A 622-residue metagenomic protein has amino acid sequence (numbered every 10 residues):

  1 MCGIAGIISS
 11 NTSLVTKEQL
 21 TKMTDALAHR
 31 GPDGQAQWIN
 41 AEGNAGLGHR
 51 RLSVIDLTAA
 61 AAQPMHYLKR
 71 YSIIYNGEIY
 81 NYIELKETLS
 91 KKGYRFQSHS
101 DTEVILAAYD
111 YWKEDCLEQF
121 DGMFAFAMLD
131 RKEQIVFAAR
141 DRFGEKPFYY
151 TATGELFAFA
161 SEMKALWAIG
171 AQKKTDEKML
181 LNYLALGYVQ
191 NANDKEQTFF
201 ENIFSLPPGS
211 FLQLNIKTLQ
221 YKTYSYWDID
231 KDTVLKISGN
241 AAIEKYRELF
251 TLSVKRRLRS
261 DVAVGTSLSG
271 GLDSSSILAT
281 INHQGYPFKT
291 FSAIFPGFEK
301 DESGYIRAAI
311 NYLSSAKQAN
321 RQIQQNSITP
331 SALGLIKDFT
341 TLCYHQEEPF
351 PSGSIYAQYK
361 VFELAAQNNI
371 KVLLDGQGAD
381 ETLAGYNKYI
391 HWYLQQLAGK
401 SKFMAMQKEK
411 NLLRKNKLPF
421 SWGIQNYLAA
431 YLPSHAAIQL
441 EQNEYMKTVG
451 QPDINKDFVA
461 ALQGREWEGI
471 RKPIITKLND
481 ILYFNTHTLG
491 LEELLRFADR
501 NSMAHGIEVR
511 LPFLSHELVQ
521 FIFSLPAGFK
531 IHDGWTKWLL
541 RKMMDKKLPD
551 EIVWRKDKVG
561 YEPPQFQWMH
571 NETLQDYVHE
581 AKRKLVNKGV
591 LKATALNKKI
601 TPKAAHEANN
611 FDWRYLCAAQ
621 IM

Functional and structural regions predicted by a protein language model:
M1-G3, T21-K22, D115, A168-A171 (+7 more regions): Adenosyl-5′-phosphate
M1-T340, Q346, Q358, K546 (+1 more regions): Cysteine-centered catalytic environments shared across enzyme families
G34, P147, S274, A379 (+3 more regions): Short hydrophobic/aromatic residue motifs in ordered secondary structure
R142, K360-W422, Y427, L494-L518: Active-site adenylate/phosphate-handling loop in enzymes that bind or generate adenylated species
S238-Y246, P349, G353, A357 (+3 more regions): Conserved acidic
G270, G378, K558-E562: A glycine-rich phosphate-binding loop feature that marks nucleotide/adenosyl-phosphate handling sites
S303-G304, D338-T340, A384-Y389, Q567: Short aromatic-enriched loop/helix-cap "lid" or pocket-rim segments at secondary-structure transitions that line
A332-S354, K360, T448-V449, D453-N455 (+1 more regions): Mobile, glycine- and charge-enriched loop segments and immediately flanking short secondary-structure elements within
